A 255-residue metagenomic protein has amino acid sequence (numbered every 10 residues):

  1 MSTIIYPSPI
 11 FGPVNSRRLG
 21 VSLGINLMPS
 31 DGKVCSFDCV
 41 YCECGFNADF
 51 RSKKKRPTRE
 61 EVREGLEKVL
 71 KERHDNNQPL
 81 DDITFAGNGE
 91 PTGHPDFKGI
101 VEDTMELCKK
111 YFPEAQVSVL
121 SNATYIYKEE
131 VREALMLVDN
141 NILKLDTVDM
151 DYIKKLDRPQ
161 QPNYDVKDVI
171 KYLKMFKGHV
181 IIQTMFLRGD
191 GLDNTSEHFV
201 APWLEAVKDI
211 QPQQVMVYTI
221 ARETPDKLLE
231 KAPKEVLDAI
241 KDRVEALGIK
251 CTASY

Functional and structural regions predicted by a protein language model:
M1-R18, K71, R188-Y255: Auxiliary Fe-S-binding modules of radical SAM enzymes
I5, I10-G12, K53-E67, K71: Non-heme iron-sulfur electron-transfer modules
L19-E64: Canonical Radical SAM [4Fe-4S] cluster-binding loop centered on the CxxxCxxC motif and its immediate flanking residues
S22-G24, D82, I142, I181: Short hydrophobic-acidic sequence motifs that mark active-site Asp/Glu residues
C44-F50, D82-F85, Q183: A short small-residue
E64-A86, A253: Short Fe-S-cluster ligation motifs
T84-E90, N122: Glycine-rich beta-strand-to-loop/alpha-helix junction loops that act as flexible
G93-Y218, E223-E230: Conserved AdoMet/S-adenosylmethionine-binding subsite of the radical SAM
